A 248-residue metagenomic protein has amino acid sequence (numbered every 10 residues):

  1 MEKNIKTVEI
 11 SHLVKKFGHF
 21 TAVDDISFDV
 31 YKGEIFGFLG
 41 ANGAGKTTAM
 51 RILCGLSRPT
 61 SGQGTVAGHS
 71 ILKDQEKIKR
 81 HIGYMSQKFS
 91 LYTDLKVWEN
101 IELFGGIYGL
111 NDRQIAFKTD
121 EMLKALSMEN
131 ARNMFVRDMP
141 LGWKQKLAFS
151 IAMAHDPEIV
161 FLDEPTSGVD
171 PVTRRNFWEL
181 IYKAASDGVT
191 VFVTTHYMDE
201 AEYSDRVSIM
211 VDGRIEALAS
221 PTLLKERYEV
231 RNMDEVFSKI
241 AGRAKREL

Functional and structural regions predicted by a protein language model:
G62-K73, K77-I78: Conserved ABC transporter NBD signature motif
E102, G106, R113-A131: Conserved ABC ATPase "signature" region
D156: Conserved catalytic motifs of ABC-family nucleotide-binding domains
V160-E164: Catalytic Walker B motif of ABC-type/P-loop ATPase nucleotide-binding domains
L218-A219: ABC ATPase "signature
